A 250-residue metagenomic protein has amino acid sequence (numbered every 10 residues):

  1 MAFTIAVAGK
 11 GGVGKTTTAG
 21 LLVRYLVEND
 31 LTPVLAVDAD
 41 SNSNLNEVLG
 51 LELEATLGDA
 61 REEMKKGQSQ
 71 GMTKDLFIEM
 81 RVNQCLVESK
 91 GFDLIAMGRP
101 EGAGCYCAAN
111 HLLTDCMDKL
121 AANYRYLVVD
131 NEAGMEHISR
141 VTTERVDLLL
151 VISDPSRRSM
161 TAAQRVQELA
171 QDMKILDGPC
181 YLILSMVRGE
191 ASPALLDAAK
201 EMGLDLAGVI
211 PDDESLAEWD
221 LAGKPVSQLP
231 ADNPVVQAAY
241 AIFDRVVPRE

Functional and structural regions predicted by a protein language model:
F3-S41: Walker A/P-loop phosphate-binding motif and the immediately C-terminal alpha-helix
T4, A36, F92-L94, L206-V209: Conserved beta-strand scaffold positions in the cores of enzyme catalytic domains, especially in NTP/NDP-utilizing
V27-K90: N-terminal phosphate/diphosphate-binding loop that engages ATP/GTP or pyrophosphate donors across diverse enzyme folds
L51-A55, L169-A170, D197-E201, P225-S227: Short, hinge-like loop/turn segments at secondary-structure boundaries
I78-Q84, E88-S89, D93-V129: Cytosolic-facing regulatory segments adjacent to core modules
H111-V209, E218: Conserved catalytic-core segment of NTP-binding enzymes
A222-N233: C-terminal boundary of histidine-terminating zinc-finger modules
A238-E250: C-terminal alpha-helix
